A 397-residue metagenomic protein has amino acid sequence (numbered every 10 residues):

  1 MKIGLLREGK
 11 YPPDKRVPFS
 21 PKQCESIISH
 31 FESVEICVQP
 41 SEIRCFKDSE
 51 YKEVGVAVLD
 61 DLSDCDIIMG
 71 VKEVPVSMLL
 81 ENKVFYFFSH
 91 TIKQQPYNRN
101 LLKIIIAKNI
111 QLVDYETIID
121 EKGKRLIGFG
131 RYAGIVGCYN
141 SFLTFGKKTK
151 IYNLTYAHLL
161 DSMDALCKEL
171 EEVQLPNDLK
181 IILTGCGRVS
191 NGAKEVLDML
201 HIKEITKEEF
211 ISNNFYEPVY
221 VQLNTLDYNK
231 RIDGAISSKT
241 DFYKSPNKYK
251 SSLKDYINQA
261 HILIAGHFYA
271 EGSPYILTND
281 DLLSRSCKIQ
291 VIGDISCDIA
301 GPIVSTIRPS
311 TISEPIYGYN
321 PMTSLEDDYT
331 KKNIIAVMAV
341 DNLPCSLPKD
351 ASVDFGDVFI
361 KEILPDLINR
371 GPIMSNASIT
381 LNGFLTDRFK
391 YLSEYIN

Functional and structural regions predicted by a protein language model:
K2-I104: An N-terminal-biased, well-structured beta-alpha scaffold segment characteristic of Rossmann-like dinucleotide-binding
R7-S41, N153-Q259: Glycine-rich phosphate/diphosphate-binding loop of Rossmann-like nucleotide-binding domains
G9, P40-I43, E73, T117-D120 (+3 more regions): Short, ordered loop/turn segments at secondary-structure junctions
E50-D64, L223-K288, V340: A structured beta-alpha segment of the ubiquitous adenosine-cofactor-binding alpha/beta core
I67-T149: Phosphate/diphosphate ligand-binding glycine-rich loop within oxidoreductases
E81-E116, I262-T323: ADP-ribose/adenylate-binding Rossmann-like module
V113-E169, V291, S296-N397: Adenosine-phosphate binding glycine-rich loop
